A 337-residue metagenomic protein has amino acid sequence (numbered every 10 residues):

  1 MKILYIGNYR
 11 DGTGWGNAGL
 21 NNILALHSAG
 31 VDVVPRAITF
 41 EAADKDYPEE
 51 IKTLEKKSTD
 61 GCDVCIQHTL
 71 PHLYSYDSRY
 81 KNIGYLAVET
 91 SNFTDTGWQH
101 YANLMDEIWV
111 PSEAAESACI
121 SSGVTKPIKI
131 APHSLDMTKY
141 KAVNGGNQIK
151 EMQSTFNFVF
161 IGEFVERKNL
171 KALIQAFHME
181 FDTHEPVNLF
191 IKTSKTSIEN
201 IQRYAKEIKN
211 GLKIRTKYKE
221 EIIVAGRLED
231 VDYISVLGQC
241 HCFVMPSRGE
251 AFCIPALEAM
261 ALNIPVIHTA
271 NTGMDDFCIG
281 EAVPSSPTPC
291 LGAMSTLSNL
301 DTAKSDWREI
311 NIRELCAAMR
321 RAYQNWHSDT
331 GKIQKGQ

Functional and structural regions predicted by a protein language model:
L4, K150-K168, I174-F177, L189-I191: Conserved donor-binding/catalytic core segment of Leloir-type glycosyltransferases
L4-I6, A37-G123, D232: Extended catalytic core of nucleotide-activated donor transferases of GT-like folds
T96-G97, L135-Q153: Acidic anion/phosphate-binding donor-loop and adjacent secondary structure in glycosyltransferase catalytic cores
E199-I234: Nucleotide-activated donor-binding/catalytic signature segment of Leloir-type glycosyltransferases, i.e., the conserved
R248: Aromatic "clamp/platform" in nucleotide-sugar-dependent glycosyltransferases that forms part of the donor/acceptor
P265-H268, G280-P284: Short hydrophobic beta-strand element within catalytic cores of glycosyltransferases and related nucleotide-activated
E314, R321, S328-Q337: A short, well-ordered alpha-helix in the C-terminal region of glycosyltransferases
